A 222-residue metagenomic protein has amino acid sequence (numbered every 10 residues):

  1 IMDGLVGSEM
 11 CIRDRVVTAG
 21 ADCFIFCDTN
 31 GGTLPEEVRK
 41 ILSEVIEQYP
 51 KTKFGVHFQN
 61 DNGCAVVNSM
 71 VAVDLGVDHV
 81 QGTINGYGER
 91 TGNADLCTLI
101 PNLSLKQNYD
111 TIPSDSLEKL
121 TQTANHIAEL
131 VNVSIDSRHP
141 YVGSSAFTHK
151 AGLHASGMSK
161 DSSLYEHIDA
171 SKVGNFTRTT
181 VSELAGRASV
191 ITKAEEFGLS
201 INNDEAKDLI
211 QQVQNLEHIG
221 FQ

Functional and structural regions predicted by a protein language model:
I1-G7, C11-I12: Single conserved hydrophobic/aromatic residue that forms the stacking wall/gate of nucleotide- or nucleobase-binding
F24, G76, L99, A194: Conserved, mostly hydrophobic/aromatic
F24-F26, F54-F58, V80-G82: Hydrophobic faces of well-ordered beta-strands that scaffold small-molecule active sites in alpha/beta enzyme cores
D28, L75-G92: Glycine-rich phosphate-binding active-site loops on the catalytic face of alpha/beta enzymes
G31-I46, R90-T98: Active-site-adjacent beta->alpha loops and helix N-cap segments on the catalytic face of soluble alpha/beta enzymes
R39-V56, P101, L105-Q107: Alpha-helix-loop-beta-strand connector modules within alpha/beta enzyme cores
G63-L75, A94: Catalytic cores of alpha/beta
Q107-Q222: A mid-to-C-terminal "edge-of-domain" accessory segment
